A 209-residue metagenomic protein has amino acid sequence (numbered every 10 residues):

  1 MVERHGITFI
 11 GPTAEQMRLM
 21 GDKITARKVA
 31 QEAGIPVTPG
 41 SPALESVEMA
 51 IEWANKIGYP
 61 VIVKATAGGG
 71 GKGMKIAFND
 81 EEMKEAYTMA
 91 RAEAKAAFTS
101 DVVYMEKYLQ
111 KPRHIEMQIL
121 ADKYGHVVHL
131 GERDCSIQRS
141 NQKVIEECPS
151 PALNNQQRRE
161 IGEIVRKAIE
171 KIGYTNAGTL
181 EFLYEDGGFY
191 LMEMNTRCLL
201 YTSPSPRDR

Functional and structural regions predicted by a protein language model:
M1-L180, Y184-L200: N-terminal beta-alpha lobe that positions the nucleotide/phosphoryl donor in ATP/NTP-coupled carboxylate activation
Y201-D208: Conserved small/polar residues in nucleotide/adenosyl-binding loops
